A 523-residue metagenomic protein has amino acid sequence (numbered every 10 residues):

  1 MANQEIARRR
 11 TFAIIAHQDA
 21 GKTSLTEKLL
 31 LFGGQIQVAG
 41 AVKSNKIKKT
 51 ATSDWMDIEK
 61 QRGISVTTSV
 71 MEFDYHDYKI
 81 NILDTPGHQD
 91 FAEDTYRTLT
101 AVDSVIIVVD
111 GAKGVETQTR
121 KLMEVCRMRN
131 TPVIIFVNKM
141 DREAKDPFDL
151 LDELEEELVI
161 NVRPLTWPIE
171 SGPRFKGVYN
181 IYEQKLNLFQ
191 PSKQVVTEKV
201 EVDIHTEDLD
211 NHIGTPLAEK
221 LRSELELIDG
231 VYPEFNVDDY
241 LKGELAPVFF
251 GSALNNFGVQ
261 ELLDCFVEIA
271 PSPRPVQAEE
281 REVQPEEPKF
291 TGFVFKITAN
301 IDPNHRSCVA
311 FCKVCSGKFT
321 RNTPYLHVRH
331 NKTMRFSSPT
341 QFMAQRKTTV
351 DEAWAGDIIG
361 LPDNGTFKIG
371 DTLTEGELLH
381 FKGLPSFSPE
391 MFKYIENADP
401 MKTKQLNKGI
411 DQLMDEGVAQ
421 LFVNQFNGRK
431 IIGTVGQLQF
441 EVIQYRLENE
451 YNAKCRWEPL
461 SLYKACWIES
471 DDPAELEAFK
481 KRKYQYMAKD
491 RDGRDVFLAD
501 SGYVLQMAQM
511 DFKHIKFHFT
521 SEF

Functional and structural regions predicted by a protein language model:
M1-F523: Structural and coupling elements of P-loop NTPases
